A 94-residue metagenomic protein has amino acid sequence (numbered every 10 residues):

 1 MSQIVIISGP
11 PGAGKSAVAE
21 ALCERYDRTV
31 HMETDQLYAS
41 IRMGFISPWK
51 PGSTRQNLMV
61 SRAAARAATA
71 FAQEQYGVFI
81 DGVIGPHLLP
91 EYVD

Functional and structural regions predicted by a protein language model:
M1-I4, Y76: Pre-Walker A (Motif I) flank of P-loop NTPase domains
I7: Hydrophobic anchor at the beta1->P-loop junction of P-loop NTPases
P10: P-loop (Walker A) phosphate-binding loop of NTP-binding proteins
A13, A19-T69: Conserved substrate/cofactor phosphate-moiety recognition/catalytic segment in nucleotide-dependent phosphotransferases
G14-K15, L88: Secondary-structure boundary/capping motif
R55-D94: Glycine-rich phosphate-binding loop used to anchor ATP phosphates in small-molecule kinases, encompassing both
